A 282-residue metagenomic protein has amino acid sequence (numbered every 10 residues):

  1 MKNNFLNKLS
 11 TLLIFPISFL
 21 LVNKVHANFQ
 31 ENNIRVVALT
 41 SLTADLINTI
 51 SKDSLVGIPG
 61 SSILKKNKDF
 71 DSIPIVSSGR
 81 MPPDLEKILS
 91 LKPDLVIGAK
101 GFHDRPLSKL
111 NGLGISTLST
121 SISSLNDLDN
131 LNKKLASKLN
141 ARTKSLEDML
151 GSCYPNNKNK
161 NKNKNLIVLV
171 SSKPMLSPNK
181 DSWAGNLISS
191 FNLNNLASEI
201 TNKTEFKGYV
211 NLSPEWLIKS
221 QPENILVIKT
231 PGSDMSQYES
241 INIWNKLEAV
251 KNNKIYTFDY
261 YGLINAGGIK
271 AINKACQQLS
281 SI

Functional and structural regions predicted by a protein language model:
K2-L12: Bacterial N-terminal signal peptides that target proteins for export
S10-L20: Bacterial N-terminal signal peptides
V25-A27: Boundary at the C-terminal end of the N-terminal hydrophobic targeting segment
F29-I50, R142-N192, T204: Basic- and aromatic-lined ligand-binding clefts that recognize polyanionic substrates
I34-R35, L39, L91, N126-E147 (+3 more regions): Structured C-terminal subdomain patch of bacterial secreted/periplasmic proteins
R35-L91, L95-K100, L193-L196: A short, structured surface patch at a secondary-structure boundary
P59, A184-F206, F258-D259: His/Asp/Glu-enriched short active-site or ligand-binding loop at hydrolase and phosphoryl-transfer sites
D84-I97, S213-V227: Proline-aspartate-enriched helix->loop->beta-strand connector
